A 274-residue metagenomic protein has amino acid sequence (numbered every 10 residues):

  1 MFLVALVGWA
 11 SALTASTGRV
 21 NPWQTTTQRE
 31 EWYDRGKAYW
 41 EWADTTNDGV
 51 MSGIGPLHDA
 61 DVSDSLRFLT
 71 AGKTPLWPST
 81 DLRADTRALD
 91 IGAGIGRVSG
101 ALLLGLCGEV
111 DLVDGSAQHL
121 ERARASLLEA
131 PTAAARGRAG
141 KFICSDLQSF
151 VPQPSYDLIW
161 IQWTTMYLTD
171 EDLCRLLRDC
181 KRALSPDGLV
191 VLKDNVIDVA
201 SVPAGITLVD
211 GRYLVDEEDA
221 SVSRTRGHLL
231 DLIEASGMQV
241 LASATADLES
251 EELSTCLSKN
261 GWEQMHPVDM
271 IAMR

Functional and structural regions predicted by a protein language model:
F2-S11: Cleavable N-terminal signal peptides of Sec/SRP-targeted secreted and luminal proteins
L13-V151, L168-R175, D179, L189-R274: Class I (Rossmann-like) S-adenosyl-L-methionine-dependent methyltransferase catalytic domain, capturing the SAM-binding
W160: A conserved beta-strand element that flanks and buttresses the S-adenosyl-L-methionine
W163-Y167: Short catalytic micro-motifs in class I SAM-dependent methyltransferases
